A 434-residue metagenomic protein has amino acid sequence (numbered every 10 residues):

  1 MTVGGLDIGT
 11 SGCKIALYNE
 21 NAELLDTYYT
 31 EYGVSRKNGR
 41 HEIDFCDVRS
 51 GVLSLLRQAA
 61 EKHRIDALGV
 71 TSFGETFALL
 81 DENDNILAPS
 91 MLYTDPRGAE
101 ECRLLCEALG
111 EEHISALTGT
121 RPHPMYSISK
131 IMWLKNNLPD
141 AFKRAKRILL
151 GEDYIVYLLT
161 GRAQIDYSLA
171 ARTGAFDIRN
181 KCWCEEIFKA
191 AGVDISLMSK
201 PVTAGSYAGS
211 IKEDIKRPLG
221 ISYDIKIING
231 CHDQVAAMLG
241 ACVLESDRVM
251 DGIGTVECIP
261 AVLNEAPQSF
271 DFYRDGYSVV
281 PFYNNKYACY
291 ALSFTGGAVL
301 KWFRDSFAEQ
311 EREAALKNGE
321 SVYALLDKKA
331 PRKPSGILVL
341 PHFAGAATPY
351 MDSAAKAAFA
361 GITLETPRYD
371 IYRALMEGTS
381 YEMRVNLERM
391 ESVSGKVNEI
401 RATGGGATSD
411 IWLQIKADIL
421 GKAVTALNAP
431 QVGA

Functional and structural regions predicted by a protein language model:
M1-A88, A116, R144, K216-N229 (+2 more regions): N-terminal glycine/serine-rich phosphate-binding loop of ATP-dependent small-molecule kinases, especially carbohydrate
G4-G5, A99, C106-T118, S129-R162 (+4 more regions): Active-site core segments that coordinate phosphate-bearing ligands/cofactors across diverse enzyme families
T27-Y28, L68, I148, P201 (+1 more regions): Generic beta-strand hydrophobic packing signal
R57-L92, R121-S127, E152, V156-D177 (+2 more regions): Short beta-strand-loop/turn "lid" adjacent to the catalytic site in phosphate-handling enzymes
R64, D194-L197, S380, K396: Short loop/turn motifs at secondary-structure junctions
D84-I86, A116, S168-A170, I195 (+1 more regions): Short glycine-enriched loop/turn motifs at secondary-structure junctions
D95: Carbohydrate-associated surface elements
S199-Y207, L316-Y323: Short linear loop/turn motifs
